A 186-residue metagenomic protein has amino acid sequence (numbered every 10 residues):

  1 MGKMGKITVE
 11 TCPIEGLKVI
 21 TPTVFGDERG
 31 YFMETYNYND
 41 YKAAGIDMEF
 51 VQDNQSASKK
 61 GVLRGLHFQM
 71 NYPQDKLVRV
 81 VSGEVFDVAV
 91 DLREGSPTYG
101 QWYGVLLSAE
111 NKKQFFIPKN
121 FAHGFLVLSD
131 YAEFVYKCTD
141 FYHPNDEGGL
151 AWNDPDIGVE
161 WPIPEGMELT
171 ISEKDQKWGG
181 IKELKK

Functional and structural regions predicted by a protein language model:
G2-E110, S129-Y131, C138-K186: Non-catalytic, conserved peripheral segments adjacent to functional cores
F115, H123-L128, Y136: Short beta-strand His + acidic residue motifs that chelate non-heme Fe in jelly-roll/DSBH and cupin folds
